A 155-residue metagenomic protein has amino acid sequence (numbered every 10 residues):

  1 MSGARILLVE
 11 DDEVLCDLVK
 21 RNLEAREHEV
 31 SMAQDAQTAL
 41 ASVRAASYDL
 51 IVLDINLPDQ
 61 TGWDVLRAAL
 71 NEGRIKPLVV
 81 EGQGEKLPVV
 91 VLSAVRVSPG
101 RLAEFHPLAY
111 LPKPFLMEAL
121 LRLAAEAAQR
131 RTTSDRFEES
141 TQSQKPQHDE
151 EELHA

Functional and structural regions predicted by a protein language model:
E10: Conserved acidic carboxylate
D17-A25: Charged docking surfaces used in two-component/phosphorelay signaling
M32-L50: Acidic, metal-coordinating helix/loop segments flanking the phosphotransfer/catalytic sites of two-component signaling
D35, T61-R67: Acidic catalytic/metal-coordinating carboxylates
D54: Active-site residues of response regulator receiver
P58: The feature encodes the CheY-like receiver
D64, L78, G82-L87, A94-P112 (+2 more regions): Alpha4 helix (beta4-alpha4-beta5 surface) of REC/receiver domains from two-component response regulators
A125-S140: The C-terminal output helix
